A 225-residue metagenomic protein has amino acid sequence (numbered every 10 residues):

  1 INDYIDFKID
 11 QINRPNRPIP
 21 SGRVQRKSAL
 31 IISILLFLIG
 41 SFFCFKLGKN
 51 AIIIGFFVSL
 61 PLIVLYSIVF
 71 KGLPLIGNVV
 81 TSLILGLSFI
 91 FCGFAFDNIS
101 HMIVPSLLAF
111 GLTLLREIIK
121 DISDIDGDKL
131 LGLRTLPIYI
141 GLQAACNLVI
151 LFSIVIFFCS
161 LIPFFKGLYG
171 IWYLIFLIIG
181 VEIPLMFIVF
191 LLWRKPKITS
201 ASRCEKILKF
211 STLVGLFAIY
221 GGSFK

Functional and structural regions predicted by a protein language model:
I1, P61-I68, L87, L107-I122 (+1 more regions): Transmembrane alpha-helical segments that form the membrane-embedded catalytic/substrate-channel core of multi-pass
D3-D10, P74-T81, N98-P105, I122-K129 (+2 more regions): A cytosolic-side transmembrane-helix exit/cap motif
F7-F56, G132-Y169: Multi-pass membrane catalytic core of lipid/isoprenoid biosynthesis enzymes
P18-S100, V104: Intramembrane alpha-helical segments
P20, V79-F96, P137-L142, E205-I219: Small-residue-rich segments of transmembrane alpha-helices in multi-pass membrane proteins, especially helix faces
G40-G48, L65-V69, F91-A95, C159-G167 (+2 more regions): Hydrophobic alpha-helical transmembrane segments
I52-G55, S59, V79-K129, L142-F157: Functional transmembrane core segments of multi-pass inner-membrane proteins
L161-I162, K166-K225: Extended hydrophobic alpha-helices typical of membrane-associated regions
